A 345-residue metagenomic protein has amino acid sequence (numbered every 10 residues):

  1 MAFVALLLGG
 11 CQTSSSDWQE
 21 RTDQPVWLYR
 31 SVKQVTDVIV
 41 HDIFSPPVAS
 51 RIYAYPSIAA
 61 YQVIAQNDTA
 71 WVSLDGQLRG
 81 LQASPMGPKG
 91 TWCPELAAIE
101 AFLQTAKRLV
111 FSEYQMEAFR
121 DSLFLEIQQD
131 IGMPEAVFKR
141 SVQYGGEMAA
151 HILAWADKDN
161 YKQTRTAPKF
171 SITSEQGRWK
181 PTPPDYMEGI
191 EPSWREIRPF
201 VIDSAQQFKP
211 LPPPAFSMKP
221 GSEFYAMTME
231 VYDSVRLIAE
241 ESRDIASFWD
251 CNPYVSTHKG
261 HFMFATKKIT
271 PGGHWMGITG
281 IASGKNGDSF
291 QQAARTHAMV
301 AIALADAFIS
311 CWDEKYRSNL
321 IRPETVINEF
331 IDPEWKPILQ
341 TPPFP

Functional and structural regions predicted by a protein language model:
M1-V4: Sec-dependent signal peptide recognition, specifically the positively charged N-region followed immediately by
L7-G10: C-terminal motif of bacterial Sec signal peptides marking the signal peptidase cleavage site
Q12-P345: Acidic/polar surface patches and capping/hinge elements
